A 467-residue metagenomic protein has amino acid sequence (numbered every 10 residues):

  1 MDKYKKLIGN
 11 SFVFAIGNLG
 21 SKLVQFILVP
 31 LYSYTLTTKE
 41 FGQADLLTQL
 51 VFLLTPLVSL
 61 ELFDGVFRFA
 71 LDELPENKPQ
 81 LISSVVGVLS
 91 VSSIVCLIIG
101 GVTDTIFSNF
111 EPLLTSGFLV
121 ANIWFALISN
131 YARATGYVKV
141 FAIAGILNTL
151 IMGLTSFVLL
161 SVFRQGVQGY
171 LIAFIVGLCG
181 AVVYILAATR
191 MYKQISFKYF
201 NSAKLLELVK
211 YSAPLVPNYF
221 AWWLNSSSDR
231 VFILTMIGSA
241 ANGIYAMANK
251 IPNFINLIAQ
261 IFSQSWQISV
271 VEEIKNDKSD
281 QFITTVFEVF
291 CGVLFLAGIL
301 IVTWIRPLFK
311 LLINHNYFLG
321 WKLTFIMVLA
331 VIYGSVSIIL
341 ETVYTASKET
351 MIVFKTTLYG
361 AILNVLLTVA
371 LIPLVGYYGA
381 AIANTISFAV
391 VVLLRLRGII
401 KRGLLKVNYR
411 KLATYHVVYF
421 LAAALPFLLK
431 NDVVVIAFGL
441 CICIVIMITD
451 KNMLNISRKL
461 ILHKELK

Functional and structural regions predicted by a protein language model:
M1-K3, K139, V167, L171-A173 (+4 more regions): Interhelical loop/hinge segments that connect adjacent transmembrane helices in multipass membrane
K3-F63, L97, T149-G153, F157 (+2 more regions): Signature of the first transmembrane helix
G9-S21, L46-D104, N109-F110, D277-A297 (+1 more regions): Membrane-water interface segments that mark the loop-to-transmembrane alpha-helix transition
N10-Q25, N148, A173-A181, I185-T189 (+3 more regions): Transmembrane helical elements of multi-pass membrane transporters/channels
S11-S21, P79-Q80, S116-N122, A132-F157 (+6 more regions): Alpha-helical transmembrane segments of multi-pass membrane transporters/permeases
A70-G87, I244-T357: Specific pore-lining/lateral-gate transmembrane helices of multi-pass inner-membrane transport and insertion machines
L113, I143-M191, Y359-L363, Y377-G398 (+1 more regions): Hydrophobic alpha-helical transmembrane segments
P426-K467: Membrane-proximal transmembrane or re-entrant/amphipathic helices at the cytosolic face
